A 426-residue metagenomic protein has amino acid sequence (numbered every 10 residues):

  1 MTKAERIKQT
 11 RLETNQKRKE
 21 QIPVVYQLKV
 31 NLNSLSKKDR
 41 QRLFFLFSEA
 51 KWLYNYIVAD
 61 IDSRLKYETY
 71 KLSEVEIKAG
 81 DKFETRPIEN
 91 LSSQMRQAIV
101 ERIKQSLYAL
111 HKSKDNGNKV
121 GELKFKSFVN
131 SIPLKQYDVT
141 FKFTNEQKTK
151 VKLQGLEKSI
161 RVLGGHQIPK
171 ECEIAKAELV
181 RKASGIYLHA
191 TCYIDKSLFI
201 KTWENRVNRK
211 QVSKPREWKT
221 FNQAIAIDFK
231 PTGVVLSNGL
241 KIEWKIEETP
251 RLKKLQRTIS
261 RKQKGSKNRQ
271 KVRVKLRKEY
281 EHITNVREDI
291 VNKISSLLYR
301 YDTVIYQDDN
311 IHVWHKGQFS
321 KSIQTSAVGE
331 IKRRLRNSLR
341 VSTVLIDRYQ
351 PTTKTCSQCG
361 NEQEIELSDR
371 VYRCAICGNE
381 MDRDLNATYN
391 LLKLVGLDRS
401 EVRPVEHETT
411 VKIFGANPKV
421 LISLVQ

Functional and structural regions predicted by a protein language model:
M1-A98: Gly/serine-rich nucleotide phosphate-binding loop at the start of the catalytic core of nucleotide/ADP-ribose-handling
N31-R40, F83, D115-N116, T144-K148 (+1 more regions): Intrinsically disordered, low-complexity coil segments
F47-A50, I99-L107, K275-I283: Short amphipathic alpha-helical coiled-coil/interface segments
I57, M95-H111, L385-D398: Stable alpha-helical structural segments in soluble proteins, enriched in small hydrophobic residues
V58-L65, L107-N118, I194: Long, hydrophobic, amphipathic alpha-helical segments used as structural scaffolds
D62-S63, L72-S73, K114-K126, K267-V274 (+2 more regions): Short coil/turn segments at secondary-structure boundaries
E74-G185, I246: Acidic carboxylate diad motif detector
Y187-Q426: Positively charged, helix-rich recognition surfaces that bind polyanionic ligands
